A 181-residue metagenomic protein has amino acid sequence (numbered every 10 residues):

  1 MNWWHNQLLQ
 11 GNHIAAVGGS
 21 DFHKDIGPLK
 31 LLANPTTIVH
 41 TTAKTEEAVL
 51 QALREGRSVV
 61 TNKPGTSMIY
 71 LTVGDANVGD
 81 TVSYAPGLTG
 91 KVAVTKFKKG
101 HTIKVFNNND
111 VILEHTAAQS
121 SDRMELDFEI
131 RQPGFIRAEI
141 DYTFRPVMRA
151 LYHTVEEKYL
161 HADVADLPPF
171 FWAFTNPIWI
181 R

Functional and structural regions predicted by a protein language model:
M1-A15: Histidine/acidic residue-rich metal-binding segments in metalloenzymes
G11-A15, S20-R181: C-terminal functional module detector
